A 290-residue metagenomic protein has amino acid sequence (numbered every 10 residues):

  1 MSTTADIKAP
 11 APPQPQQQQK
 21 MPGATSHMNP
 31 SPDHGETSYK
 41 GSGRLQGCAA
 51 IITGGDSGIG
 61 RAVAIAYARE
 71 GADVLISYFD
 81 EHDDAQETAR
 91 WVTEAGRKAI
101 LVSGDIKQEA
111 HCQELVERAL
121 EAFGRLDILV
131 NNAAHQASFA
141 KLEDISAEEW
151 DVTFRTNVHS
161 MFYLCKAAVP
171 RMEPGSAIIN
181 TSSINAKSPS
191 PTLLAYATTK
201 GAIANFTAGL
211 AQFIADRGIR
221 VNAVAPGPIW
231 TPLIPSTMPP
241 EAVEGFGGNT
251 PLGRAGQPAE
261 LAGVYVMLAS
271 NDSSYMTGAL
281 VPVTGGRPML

Functional and structural regions predicted by a protein language model:
D6-P15, M28, E36-T37, F139 (+3 more regions): Short C-terminal tail/terminal secondary-structure segment of NAD(P)H-dependent dehydrogenase/reductase domains
P13, Q108, Q113, E121 (+4 more regions): Conserved mid-core segment of classical short-chain dehydrogenase/reductases
H82, S103-V116, A147, A259-E260: The beta1-alpha1 cofactor-binding region of Rossmann-like NAD(H)/NADP(H)-dependent oxidoreductases
E143-F162, I179, I203, L252: Catalytic Tyr-X3-Lys loop
C165, T199, T207: Active-site helix of classical SDR
S183: Residue(s) in the substrate-gating loop at a strand-loop-helix junction that position the organic substrate next
A204, A225-S236: Short, flexible catalytic-loop segment of classical short-chain dehydrogenase/reductase
A215, R220, M276-G278: Short, small/polar-rich loop/turn modules that mediate ligand/substrate recognition or access, typified
